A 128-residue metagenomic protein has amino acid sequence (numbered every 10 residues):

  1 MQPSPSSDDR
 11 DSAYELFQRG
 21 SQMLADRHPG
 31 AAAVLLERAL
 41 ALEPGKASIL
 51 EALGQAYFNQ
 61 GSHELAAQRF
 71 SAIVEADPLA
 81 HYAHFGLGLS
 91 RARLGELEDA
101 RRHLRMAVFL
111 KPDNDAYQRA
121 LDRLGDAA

Functional and structural regions predicted by a protein language model:
M1-R10, R101-A128: Terminal, low-structured helical/coil segments at or just beyond the last alpha-helical repeat
R10-A41, N59: Alpha-helical segment of the N-proximal tetratricopeptide repeat
A13, A47-S48, H81-Y82, D115-A116: Helix-start (N-cap) detector for alpha-helical repeat units in TPR-like alpha-solenoids, especially tetratricopeptide
D26-E37, Q60-A72, L94-M106, A128: Structural signature of tandem alpha-helical TPR/SEL1-like repeats, specifically the intra-repeat loop/turn
S71-R93: Mid-chain, well-packed structural core segment of small domains
